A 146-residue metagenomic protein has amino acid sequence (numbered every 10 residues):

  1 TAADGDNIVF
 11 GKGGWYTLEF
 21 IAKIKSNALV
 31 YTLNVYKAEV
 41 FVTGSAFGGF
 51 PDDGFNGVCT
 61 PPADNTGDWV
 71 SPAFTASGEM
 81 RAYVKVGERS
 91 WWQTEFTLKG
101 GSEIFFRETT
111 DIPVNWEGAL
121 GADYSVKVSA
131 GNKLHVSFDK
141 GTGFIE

Functional and structural regions predicted by a protein language model:
T1-N34, A76-E79, V86-E146: The feature marks proteins involved in alpha-glucan
Y36-R81, K85-E103: Aromatic-rich carbohydrate-binding modules that target alpha-glucans
